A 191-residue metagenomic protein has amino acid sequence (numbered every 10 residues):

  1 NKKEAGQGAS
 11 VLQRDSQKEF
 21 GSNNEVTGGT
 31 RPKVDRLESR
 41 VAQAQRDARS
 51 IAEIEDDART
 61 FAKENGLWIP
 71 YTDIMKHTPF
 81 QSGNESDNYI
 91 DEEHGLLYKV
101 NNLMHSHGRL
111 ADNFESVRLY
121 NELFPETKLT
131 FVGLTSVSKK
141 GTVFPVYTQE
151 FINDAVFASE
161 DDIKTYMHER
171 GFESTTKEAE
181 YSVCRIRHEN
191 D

Functional and structural regions predicted by a protein language model:
N1-M75: Juxta-kinase regulatory segment immediately upstream of eukaryotic protein kinase catalytic domains
Q7, D57, E115-L119, D161-T165: Exposed alpha-helical structural elements
I69-Q81, Y120-F124, C184-N190: Short, solvent-exposed secondary-structure boundary motifs
M75-E122: ATP-binding glycine-rich loop module of kinase domains
S86-D91, A179-D191: Active-site acidic catalytic loop and adjacent metal/ATP-binding pocket of ATP-dependent phosphoryl transfer enzymes
N88-Y89, Y98, F131, V146-F151 (+1 more regions): Long, contiguous hydrophobic alpha-helical segments, chiefly transmembrane helices and signal peptides
L103, I152-D154, I186: Generic structural motif
N121, T127-S182: Conserved structural core of kinase catalytic domains
